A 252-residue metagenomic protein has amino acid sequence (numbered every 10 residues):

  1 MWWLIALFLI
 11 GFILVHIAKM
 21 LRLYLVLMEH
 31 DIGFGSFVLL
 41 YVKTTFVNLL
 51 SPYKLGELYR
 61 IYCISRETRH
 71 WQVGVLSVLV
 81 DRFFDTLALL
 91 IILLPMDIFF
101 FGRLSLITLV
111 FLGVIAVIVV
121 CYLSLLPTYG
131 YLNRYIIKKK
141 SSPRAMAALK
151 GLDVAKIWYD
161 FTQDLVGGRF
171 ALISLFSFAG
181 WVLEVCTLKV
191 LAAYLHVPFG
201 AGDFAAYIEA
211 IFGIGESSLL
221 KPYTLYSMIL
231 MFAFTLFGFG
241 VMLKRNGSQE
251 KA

Functional and structural regions predicted by a protein language model:
M1-T44, F99-A252: Predominantly cytoplasmic-facing regulatory/coupling regions of multi-pass membrane proteins
A18-K19, L55, A88-M96, A116-V117: Membrane-embedded alpha-helical core segments of multi-pass
K19-L25, F46, S51, R60-C63 (+2 more regions): Hydrophobic side chains within alpha-helical segments
Y24-D31, I61-Q72, L76: Transmembrane-helix boundary and interhelical linker motifs in polytopic inner-membrane proteins
S36-L39, E57-L58, H70-F83, P222: Membrane-interface alpha-helices at helix entry/exit sites of multi-pass transporters
V38-T68, L152: Extended non-transmembrane interhelical loops and adjacent amphipathic helices of multipass membrane proteins
V47-S51, V75-I98, Y226-L236: Membrane-embedded alpha-helical segments of transport systems, primarily multispan ion/solute transporters
